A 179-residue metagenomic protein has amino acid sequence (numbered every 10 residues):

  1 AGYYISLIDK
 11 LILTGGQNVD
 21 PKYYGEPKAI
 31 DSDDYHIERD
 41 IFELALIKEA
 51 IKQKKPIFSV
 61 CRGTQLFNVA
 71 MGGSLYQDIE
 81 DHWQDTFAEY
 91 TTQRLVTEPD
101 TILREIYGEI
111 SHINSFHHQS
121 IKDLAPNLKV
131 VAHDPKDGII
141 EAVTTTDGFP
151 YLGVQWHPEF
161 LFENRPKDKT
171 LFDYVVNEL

Functional and structural regions predicted by a protein language model:
A1-L13, R39-Q53, E80-L179: Amide-donor transfer/coupling interface in amidating biosynthetic enzymes
G16-V19: Short glycine-rich anion-binding loops that position phosphate/pyrophosphate groups of nucleotides and phosphorylated
P21-Y24, N68-A70: Short glycine-/acidic-enriched loop or helix-start segments at secondary-structure transitions that form or flank
G25-F42: Glycine/small-residue-rich loop that forms an oxyanion/phosphate-binding "nest" at active or ligand-binding sites
K54-K55, G72: Glycine-centered short loops/turns at secondary-structure junctions
S59: Glycine-rich beta-to-alpha active-site loop
R62-T64, M71: Active-site loop->helix "elbow" adjoining a glycine-rich segment at hydrolase catalytic centers
V69, G73-Q77: Conserved active-site segments centered on acidic
